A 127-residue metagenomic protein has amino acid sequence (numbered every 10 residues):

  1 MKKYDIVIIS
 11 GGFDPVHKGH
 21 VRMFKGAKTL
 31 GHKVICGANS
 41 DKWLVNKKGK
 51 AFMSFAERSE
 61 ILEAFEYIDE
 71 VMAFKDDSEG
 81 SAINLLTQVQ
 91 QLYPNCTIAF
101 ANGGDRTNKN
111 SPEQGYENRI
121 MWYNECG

Functional and structural regions predicted by a protein language model:
M1-G127: Nucleotidyltransferase catalytic core that binds NTPs
